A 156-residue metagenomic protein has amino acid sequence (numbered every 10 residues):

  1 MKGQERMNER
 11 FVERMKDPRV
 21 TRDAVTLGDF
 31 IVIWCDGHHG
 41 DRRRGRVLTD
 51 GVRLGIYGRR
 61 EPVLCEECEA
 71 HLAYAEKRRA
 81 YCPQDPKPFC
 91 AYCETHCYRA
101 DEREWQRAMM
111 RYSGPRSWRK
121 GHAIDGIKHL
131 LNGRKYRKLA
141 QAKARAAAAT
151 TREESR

Functional and structural regions predicted by a protein language model:
K2-R156: Cysteine-centered metal-binding/redox modules
